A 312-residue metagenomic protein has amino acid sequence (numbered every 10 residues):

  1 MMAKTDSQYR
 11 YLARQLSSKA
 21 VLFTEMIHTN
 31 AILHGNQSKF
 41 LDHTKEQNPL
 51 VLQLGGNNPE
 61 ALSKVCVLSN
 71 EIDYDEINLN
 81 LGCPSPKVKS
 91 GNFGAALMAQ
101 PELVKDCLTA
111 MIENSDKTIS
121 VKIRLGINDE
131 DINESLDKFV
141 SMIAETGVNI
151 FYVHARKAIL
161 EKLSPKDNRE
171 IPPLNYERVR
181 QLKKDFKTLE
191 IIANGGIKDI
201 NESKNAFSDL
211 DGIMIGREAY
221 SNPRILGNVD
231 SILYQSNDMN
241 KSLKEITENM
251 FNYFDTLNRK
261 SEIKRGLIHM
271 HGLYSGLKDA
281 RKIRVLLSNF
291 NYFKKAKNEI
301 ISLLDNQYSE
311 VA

Functional and structural regions predicted by a protein language model:
M1-A3, I27-T29, G55-N57, G82-P84 (+4 more regions): Active-site beta-loop-alpha junctions enriched in small/polar residues
M1-D75: Glycine-rich, positively charged N-terminal anion/phosphate-binding segment
M2-A3, Q8, D106-T109, N114-D116 (+3 more regions): Alpha/beta catalytic cores of nucleotide-metabolism and tRNA/nucleoside-modifying enzymes
S7-Q8, L33, K64, V88 (+3 more regions): Short glycine-/acidic-enriched loop or helix-start segments at secondary-structure transitions that form or flank
Q15, S63-I77, L81-F93, E102-L189 (+1 more regions): Alpha/beta enzyme core
L22-T24, L50-L54, I77, I119-I123 (+4 more regions): Hydrophobic faces of well-ordered beta-strands that scaffold small-molecule active sites in alpha/beta enzyme cores
S38-H43, A95-L97, D137-F139, N168-E170 (+1 more regions): Short, hinge-like loop/turn segments at secondary-structure boundaries
T44-E46, K87-V88, I159, R281: Short, basic/glycine-rich phosphate-binding loops at helix/coil junctions that contact nucleotide phosphates
